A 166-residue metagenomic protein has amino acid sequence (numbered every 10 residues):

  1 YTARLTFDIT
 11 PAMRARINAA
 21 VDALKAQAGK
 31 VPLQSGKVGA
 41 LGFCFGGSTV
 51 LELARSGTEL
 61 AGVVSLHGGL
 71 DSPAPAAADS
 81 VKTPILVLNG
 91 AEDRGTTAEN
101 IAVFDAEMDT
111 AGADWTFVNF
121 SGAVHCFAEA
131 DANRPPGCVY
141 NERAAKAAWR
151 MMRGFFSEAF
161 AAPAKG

Functional and structural regions predicted by a protein language model:
Y1-L33, F127-R134: Serine-hydrolase catalytic machinery in alpha/beta-hydrolase-like enzymes
F7-A15, G95-E99, E142-A147: Soluble non-cytosolic domains of exported or imported proteins
R16-A19, A23, V103-F104, A147 (+1 more regions): Alpha-helical elements of Rossmann-like donor-binding domains used by nucleotide-donor carbohydrate transfer enzymes
I17-K82: Primarily recognizes the serine-hydrolase "nucleophile elbow" in alpha/beta-hydrolase and SGNH/GDSL folds
V81, V87-N89: Short beta-strand/loop motif that positions the catalytic acidic residue of the alpha/beta-hydrolase fold
E92-T96, H125: Acidic catalytic loop of the alpha/beta-hydrolase fold
T97-M108: Short alpha-helix in the alpha/beta-hydrolase fold that links the catalytic acid
D109-G166: C-terminal catalytic histidine-bearing segment of alpha/beta-hydrolase fold enzymes
